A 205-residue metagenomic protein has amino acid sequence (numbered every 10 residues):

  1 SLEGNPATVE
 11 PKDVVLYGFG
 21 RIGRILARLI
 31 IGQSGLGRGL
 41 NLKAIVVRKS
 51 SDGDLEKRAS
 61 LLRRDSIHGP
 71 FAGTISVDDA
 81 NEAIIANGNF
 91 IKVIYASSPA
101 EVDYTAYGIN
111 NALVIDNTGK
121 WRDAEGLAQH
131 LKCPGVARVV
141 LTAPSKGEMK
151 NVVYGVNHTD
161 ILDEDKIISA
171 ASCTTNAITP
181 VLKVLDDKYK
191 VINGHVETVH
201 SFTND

Functional and structural regions predicted by a protein language model:
S1-T203: N-terminal Rossmann-like NAD(P) cofactor-binding subdomain of oxidoreductases, focused on the glycine-rich
